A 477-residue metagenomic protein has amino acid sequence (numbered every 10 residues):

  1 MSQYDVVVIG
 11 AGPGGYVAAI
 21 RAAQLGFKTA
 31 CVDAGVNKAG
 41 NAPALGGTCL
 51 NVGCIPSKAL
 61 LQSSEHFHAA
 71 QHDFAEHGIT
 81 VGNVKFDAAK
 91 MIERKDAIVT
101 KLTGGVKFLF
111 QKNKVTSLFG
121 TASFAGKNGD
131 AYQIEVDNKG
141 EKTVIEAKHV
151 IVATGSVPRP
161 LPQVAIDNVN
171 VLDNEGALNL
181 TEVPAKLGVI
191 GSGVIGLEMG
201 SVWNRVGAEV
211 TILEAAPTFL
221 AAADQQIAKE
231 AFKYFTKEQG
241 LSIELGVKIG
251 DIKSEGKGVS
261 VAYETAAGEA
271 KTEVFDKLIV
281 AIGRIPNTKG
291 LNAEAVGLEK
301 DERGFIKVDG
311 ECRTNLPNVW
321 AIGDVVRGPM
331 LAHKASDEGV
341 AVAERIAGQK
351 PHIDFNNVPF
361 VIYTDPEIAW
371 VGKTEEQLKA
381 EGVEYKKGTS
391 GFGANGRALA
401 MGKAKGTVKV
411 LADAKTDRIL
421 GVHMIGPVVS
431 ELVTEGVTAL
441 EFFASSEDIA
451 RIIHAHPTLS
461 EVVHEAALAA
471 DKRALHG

Functional and structural regions predicted by a protein language model:
M1-G12, V183-G193: Beta1/beta-strand and adjacent pyrophosphate-binding region of the FAD-binding site in flavoprotein oxidoreductases
S2-Y4, I20-F27, C31-V183, T211 (+6 more regions): Glycine-rich flavin
V7-I9, A122, V144-G155, V189-I190 (+2 more regions): Short hydrophobic core segments
I9-P43, I55, A59-H66, Y363-T374 (+1 more regions): Flexible, glycine-rich terminal cap/loop adjacent to redox cofactors in electron-transfer oxidoreductases
G15, G196-L197: N-terminal Rossmann-fold NAD(P) dinucleotide-binding loop
A19, A23, G200, N204-R205: Gly/Ala-rich phosphate-binding loop of Rossmann-like dinucleotide-binding domains, activating on the conserved
D167-P184, T272-I346, E431: FAD-site-proximal beta/loop scaffold in flavoenzymes
